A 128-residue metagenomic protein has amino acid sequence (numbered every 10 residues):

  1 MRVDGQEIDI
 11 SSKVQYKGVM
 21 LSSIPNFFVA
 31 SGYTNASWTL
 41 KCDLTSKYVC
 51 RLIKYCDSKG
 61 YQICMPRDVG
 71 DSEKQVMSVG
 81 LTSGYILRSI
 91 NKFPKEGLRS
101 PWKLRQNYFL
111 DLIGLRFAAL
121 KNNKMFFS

Functional and structural regions predicted by a protein language model:
M1-I10: Glycine-rich beta-alpha-beta "Rossmann" dinucleotide-binding loop(s) and their flanking helix/strand
Q6, I24-P25: Generic signal for short, ordered secondary-structure residues within or immediately flanking folded domains
I10-Y16: Alpha-helical scaffolding within the catalytic cores of extracellular/periplasmic polymer-degrading hydrolases
Q15, N26-S128: C-terminal, flexible cofactor-proximal segment of oxidoreductases
K17-S23: Short glycine/proline-enriched loop/turn "hinge" motifs that connect secondary-structure elements and lie
